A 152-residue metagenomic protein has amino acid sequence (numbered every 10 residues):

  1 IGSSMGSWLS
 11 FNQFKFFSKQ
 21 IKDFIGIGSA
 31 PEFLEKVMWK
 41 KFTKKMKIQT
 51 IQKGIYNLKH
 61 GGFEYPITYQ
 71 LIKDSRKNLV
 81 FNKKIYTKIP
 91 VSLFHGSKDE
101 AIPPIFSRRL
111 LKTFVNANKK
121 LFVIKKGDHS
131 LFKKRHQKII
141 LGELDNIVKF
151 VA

Functional and structural regions predicted by a protein language model:
I1-G6, S10: Gly/Ala-rich beta-loop-alpha elbow adjacent to hydrolase catalytic centers
W8, Q20-N118, F122-V123, D128-F150: The alpha/beta-hydrolase serine catalytic core
Q13-F14: Aromatic pocket-lining residues of Rossmann-like dinucleotide-binding sites
